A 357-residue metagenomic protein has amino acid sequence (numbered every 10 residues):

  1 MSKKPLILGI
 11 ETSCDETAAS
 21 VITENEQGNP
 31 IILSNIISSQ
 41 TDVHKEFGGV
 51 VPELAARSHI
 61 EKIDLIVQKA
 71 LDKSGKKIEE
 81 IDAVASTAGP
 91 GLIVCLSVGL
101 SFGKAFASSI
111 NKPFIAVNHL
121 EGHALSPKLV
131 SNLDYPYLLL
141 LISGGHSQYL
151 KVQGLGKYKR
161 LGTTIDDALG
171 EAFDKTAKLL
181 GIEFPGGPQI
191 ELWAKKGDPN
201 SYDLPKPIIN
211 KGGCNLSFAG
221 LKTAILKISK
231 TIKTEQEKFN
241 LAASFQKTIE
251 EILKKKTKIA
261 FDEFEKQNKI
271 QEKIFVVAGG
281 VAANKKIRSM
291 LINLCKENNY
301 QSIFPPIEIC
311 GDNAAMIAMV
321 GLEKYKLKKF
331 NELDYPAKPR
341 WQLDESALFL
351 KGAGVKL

Functional and structural regions predicted by a protein language model:
M1-P5, A116-L138, V320-G321: Conserved phosphate-binding catalytic cores of ATP/NTP-utilizing and phosphoryl-transfer enzymes
P5-P90, H119, H123: N-terminal beta-alpha supersecondary unit
T17-T23, L139-L141, S147-K151: Short beta-strand scaffold segments in enzyme catalytic cores
N35, K77, L192-F275, A282-N298 (+2 more regions): A contiguous, well-structured pocket-lining segment that forms one wall/lid of small-molecule binding clefts in soluble
S86-N111, K285-N293: Short Gly/Thr/Asp-enriched flexible loops that form oxyanion-binding sites at enzyme active sites
T87-G89, F106, S143-G145, F275-N284: Glycine-rich beta-strand-to-loop/alpha-helix junction loops that act as flexible
A116-V117, I274-F275, I292-I317, N331 (+1 more regions): Conserved phosphate-binding/catalytic loops in two-lobed NTP-binding clefts
S143, G154-D198, K222-K233: Glycine-rich phosphate-binding loop plus the immediately following alpha-helix
